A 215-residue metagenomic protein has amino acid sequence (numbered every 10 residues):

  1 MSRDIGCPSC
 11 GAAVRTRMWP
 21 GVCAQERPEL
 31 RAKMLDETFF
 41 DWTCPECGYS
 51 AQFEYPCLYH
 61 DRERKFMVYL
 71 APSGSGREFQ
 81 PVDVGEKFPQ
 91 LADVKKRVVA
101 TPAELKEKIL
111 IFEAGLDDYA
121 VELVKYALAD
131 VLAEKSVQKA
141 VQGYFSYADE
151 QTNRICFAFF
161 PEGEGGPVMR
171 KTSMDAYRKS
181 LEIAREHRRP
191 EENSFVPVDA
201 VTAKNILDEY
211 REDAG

Functional and structural regions predicted by a protein language model:
M1-S73: N-terminal cysteine/histidine-rich coordination modules
R3, K33, K65, K87 (+8 more regions): Context-gated lysine
C7, V22, S75, L116 (+2 more regions): Intrinsically disordered, low-complexity regions
W19, R27, R31, P81 (+3 more regions): Intrinsically disordered, low-complexity regions
P28, T101-P102, M169-M174: General structural signal for secondary-structure boundaries
R31-L35, D61, V68-L70, G74-G76 (+6 more regions): General N-terminal targeting signals
E37-W42, Y119, L123-G215: Long C-terminal interaction/binding lobes of large macromolecular proteins
T43-L128: Domain-exit/linker segments immediately C-terminal to small folded modules
